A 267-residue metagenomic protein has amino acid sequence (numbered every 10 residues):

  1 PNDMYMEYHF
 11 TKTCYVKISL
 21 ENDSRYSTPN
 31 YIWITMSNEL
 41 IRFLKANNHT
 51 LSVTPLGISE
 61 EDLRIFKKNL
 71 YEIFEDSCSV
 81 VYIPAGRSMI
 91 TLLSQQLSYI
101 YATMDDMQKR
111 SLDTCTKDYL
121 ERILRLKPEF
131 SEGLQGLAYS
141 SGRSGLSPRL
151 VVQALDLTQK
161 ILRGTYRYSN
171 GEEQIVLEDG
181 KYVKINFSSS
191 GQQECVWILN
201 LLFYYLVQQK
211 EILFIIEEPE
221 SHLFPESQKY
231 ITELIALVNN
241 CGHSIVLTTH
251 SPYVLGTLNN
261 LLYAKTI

Functional and structural regions predicted by a protein language model:
P1, N170-I267: Switch/communication elements of ASCE P-loop NTPase nucleotide-binding domains
P1-C115, G256, L262-I267: P-loop NTPase switch/coupling surface
N2-M4, S24, T114-V151: Low-complexity, serine/threonine/proline-enriched polar segments
N2-Y5, T11, L162, Y168-E172: A short, compositionally biased
R64, N69-L70, M89, C115 (+4 more regions): Low-complexity/IDR signal
S77-S79, R163, G242: A generic structural signal for alpha->beta connector loops
T91, L97-L134, I185, N200-F203 (+1 more regions): C-terminal or late-domain output modules
L134-P148, A154-L155, R163-F187: Conserved P-loop NTPase mechanochemical-coupling segment
